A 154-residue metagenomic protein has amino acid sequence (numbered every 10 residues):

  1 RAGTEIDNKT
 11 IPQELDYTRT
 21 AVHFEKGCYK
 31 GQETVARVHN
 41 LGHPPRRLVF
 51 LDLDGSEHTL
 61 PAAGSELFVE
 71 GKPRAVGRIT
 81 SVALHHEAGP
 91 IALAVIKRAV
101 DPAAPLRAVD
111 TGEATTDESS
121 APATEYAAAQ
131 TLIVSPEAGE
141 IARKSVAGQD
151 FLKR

Functional and structural regions predicted by a protein language model:
R1-G3: Conserved, well-structured core segments that form or line functional sites
I6-D7: Non-catalytic protein-protein interaction scaffold segments in large eukaryotic complex-forming proteins
T10, L15-V22, K30-Q32, A36-R154: Glycine-rich, small/acidic residue-mixed loop/short-helix segments
